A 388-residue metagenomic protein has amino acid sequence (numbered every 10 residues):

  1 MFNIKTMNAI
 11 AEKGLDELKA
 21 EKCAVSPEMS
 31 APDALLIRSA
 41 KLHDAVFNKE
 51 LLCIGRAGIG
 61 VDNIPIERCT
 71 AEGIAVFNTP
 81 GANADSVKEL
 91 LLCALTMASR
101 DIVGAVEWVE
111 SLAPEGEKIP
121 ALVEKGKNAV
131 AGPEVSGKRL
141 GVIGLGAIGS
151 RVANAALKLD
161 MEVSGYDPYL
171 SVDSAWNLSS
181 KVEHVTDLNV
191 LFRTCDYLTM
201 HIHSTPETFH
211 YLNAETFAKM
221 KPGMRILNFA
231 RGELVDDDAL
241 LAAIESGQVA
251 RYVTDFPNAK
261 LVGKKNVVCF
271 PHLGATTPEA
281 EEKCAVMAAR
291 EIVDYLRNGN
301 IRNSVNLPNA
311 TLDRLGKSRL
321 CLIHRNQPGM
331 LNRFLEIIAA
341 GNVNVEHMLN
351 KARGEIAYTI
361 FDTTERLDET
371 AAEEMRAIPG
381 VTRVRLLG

Functional and structural regions predicted by a protein language model:
M1-T79, R193, N213-E215, D236 (+3 more regions): An N-terminal-biased, well-structured beta-alpha scaffold segment characteristic of Rossmann-like dinucleotide-binding
I4-T6, V142, L322: Hydrophobic Val/Ile/Leu positions in short beta-strands of Rossmann-like dinucleotide-binding domains
H43-A45, S164, P168-L261, T276: Rossmann-like adenosine-cofactor binding region
P80-R139, N303-V305: Phosphate-binding beta-alpha-beta segment of Rossmann-like dinucleotide-binding domains, i.e., the NAD(P)
K88-E107, N154-M161, M287-N300, L335-A339: Oxidoreductase and adenylate-handling cofactor-binding alpha/beta cores
L145-G146: Glycine-rich Rossmann-fold phosphate-binding loop(s) that bind the pyrophosphate of adenine dinucleotide cofactors
G149-S150: N-terminal Rossmann-fold NAD(P) dinucleotide-binding loop
Y252, K265, L273-G388: NAD(P)-dependent dehydrogenase/reductase Rossmann-like domain
